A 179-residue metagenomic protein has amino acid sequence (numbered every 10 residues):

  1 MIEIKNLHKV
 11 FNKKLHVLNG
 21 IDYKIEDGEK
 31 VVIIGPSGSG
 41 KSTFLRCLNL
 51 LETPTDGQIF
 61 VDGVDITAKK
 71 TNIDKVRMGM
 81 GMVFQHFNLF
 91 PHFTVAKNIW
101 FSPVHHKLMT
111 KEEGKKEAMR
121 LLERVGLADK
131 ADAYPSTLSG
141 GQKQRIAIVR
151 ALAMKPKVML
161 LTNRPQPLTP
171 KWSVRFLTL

Functional and structural regions predicted by a protein language model:
I2-E3, H8-L179: ABC family nucleotide-binding domain
